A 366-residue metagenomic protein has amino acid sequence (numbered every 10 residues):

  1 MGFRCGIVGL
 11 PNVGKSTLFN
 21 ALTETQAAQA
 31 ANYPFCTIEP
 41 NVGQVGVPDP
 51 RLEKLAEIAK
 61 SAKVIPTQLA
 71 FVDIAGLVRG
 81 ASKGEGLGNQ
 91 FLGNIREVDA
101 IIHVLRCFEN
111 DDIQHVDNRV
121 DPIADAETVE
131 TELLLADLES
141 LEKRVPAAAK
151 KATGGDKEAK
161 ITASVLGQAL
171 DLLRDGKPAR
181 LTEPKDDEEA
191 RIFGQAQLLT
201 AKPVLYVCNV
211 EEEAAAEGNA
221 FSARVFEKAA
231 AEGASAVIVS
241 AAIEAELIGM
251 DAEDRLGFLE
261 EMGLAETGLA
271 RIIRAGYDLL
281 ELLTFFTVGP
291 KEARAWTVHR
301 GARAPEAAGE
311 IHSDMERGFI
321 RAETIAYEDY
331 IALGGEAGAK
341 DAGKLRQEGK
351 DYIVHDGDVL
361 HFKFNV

Functional and structural regions predicted by a protein language model:
M1-Q114, I123, E130-E132, E142-K143 (+1 more regions): Conserved G1/Walker A P-loop phosphate-binding module
G2-V8, V13, F19, E142 (+2 more regions): C-terminal-of-GTPase-core extension/linker across diverse P-loop GTPases
T17, P34, A70, V120 (+4 more regions): Generic signal for short, ordered secondary-structure residues within or immediately flanking folded domains
L22, G84-L87, V116-R119, N219-A223 (+1 more regions): Short, glycine/charged-enriched secondary-structure capping and boundary segments
P48, P122, L134, A159-T162 (+1 more regions): Generic alpha-helical segment signature
L77-K83, N118-V120, A124-L133, A152-E158 (+2 more regions): Flexible beta-alpha connector loops of hexameric P-loop NTPases
V78-A81, E109-V116, A214-G218, A245-G249: Switch/connector loops and helix/strand junctions flanking conserved nucleotide-binding motifs in nucleotide-processing
